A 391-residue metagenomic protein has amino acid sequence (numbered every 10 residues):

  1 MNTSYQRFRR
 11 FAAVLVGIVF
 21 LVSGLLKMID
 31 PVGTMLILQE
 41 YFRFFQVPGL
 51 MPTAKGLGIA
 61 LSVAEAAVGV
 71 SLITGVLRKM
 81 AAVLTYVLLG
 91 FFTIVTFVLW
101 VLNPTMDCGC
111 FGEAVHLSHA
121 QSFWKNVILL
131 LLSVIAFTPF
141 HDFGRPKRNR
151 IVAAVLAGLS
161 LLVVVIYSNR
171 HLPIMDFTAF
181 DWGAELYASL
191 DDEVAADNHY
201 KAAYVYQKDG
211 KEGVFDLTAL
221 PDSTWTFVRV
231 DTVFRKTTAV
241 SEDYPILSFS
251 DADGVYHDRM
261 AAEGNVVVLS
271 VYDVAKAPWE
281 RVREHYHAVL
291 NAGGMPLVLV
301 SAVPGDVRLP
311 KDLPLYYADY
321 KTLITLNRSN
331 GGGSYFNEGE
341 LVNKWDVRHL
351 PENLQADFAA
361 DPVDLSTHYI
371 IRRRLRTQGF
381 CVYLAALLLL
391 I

Functional and structural regions predicted by a protein language model:
Q6-I29, A54-V95: Functionalized membrane-embedded alpha-helices
L21, P296-L299, P310-N330: Short, internal strand/loop/helix patches that form the active-site neighborhood or redox-interaction surface
V127-L156: Cytosolic-side transmembrane helix boundary signature
P146-M175: Internal/C-terminal transmembrane anchor helices
V164-D258: Membrane-interface segments at or immediately adjacent to transmembrane helices that form the boundary between
A202-G210, G331-W345: A short, hydrophobic beta-strand/beta-hairpin element that forms part of a small beta-sheet core
S248, H257-K276: Short active-site neighborhood of thiol/selenol oxidoreductases, capturing the structured segment around
R373-I391: Selective detector of the "anchor" transmembrane alpha-helix that sits immediately C-terminal
